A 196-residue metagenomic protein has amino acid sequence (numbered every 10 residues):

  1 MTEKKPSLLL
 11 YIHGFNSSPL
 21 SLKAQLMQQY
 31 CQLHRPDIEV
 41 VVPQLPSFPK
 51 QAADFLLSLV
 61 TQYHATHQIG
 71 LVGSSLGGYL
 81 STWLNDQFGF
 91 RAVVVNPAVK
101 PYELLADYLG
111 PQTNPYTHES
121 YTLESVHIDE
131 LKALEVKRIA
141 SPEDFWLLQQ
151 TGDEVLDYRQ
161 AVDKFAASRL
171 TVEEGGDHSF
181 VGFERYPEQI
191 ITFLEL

Functional and structural regions predicted by a protein language model:
E3-K4, Q62-H67, A140-S141, L194-L196: Glycine-rich phosphate-binding loop signature in dinucleotide/nucleotide-binding domains
K5-A65: Active-site catalytic motif of lipid deacylating hydrolases and related acyltransferases
L8, Q68-G70, R91: Structural motif
H13-S17, S75, T151: Active-site glycine-rich loops that stabilize anionic/oxyanionic intermediates across multiple enzyme folds
H67-G70, D144-W146: Short active-site oxyanion
V72-S81: Gly/Ala-rich beta-loop-alpha elbow adjacent to hydrolase catalytic centers
L84-F88: Aromatic pocket-lining residues of Rossmann-like dinucleotide-binding sites
R91-L196: The alpha/beta-hydrolase serine catalytic core
